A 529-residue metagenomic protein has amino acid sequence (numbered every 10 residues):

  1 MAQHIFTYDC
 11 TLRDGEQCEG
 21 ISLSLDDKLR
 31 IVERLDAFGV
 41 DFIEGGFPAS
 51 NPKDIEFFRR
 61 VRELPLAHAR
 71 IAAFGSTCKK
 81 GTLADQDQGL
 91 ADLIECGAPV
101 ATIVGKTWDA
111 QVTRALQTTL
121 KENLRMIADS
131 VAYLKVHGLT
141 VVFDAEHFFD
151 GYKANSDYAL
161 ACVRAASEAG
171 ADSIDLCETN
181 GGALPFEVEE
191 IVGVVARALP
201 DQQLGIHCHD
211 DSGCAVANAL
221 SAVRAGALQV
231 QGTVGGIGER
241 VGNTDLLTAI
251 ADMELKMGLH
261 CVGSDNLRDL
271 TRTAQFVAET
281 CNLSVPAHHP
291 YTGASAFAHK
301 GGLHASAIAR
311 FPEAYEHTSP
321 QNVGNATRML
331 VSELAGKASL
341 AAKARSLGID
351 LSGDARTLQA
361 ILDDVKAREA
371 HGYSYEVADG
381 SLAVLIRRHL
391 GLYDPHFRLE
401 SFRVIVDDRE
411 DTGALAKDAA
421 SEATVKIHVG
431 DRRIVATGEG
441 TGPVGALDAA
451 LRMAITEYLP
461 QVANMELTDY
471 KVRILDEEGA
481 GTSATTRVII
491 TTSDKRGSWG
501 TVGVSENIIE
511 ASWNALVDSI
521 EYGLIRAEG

Functional and structural regions predicted by a protein language model:
H4-I5, D9-T11, A251, M257-V435 (+1 more regions): A mid-to-C-terminal "edge-of-domain" accessory segment
I5-T7, R13-I43, F58-L66, K79-L204 (+1 more regions): Alpha/beta enzyme core
I21, F47-N51, K79, L120 (+14 more regions): Hydrophobic alpha-helical scaffolding
A67-F74: A glycine-rich helix N-cap at a beta->alpha junction
N180-A183, E190-E316: Catalytic alpha/beta core domains of metabolic enzymes, predominantly
T441-P460: A short, contiguous, amphipathic alpha-helix enriched in charged residues
Y458-S493: Generic long, charged, amphipathic alpha-helical segments
R496-G529: Mixed-charge, glycine-accented linear interaction segment located at domain edges/termini
